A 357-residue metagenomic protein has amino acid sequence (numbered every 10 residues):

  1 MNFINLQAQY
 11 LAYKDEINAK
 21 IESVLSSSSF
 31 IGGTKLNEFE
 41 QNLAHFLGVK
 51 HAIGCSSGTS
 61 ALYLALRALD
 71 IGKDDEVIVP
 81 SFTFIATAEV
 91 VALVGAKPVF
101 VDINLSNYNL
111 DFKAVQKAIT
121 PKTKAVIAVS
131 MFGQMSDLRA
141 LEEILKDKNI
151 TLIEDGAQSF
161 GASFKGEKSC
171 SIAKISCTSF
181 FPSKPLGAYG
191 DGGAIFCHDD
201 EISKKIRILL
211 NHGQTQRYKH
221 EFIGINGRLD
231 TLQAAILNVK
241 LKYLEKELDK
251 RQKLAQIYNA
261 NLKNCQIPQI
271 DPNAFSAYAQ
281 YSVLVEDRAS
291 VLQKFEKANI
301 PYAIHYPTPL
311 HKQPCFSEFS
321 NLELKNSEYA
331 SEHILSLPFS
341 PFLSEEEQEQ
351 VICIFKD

Functional and structural regions predicted by a protein language model:
M1-S29, T34, A298, P338: N-terminal "arm"/small-domain region of PLP-dependent enzymes with the aminotransferase-like
Q7, L36-N42, F46-A52, K113 (+4 more regions): PLP-dependent aminotransferase class I/II
S28-E76, V90-V94, F100-D102, E167: Phosphate-binding glycine-rich loop
K73, V79, F100, L152-E154 (+1 more regions): Hydrophobic residues in well-ordered beta-strands that form the structural core
T83-A88: Conserved coil-to-alpha-helix start sites within the AMP-binding
V94, D147-K148, A298: Helix C-cap/helix->beta junction micro-motif
K97-N107, A303: Short beta-strand->loop structural element characteristic of the AMP-binding/adenylate-forming
S106-A188, F196, S336: Active-site phosphate-binding strand-loop segment of PLP-dependent enzymes
